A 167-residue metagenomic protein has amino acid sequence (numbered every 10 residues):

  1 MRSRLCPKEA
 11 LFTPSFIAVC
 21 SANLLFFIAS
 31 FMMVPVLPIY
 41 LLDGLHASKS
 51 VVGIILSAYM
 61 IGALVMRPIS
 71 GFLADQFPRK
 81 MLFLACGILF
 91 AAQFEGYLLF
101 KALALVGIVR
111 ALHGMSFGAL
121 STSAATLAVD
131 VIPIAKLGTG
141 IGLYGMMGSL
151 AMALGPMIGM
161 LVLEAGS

Functional and structural regions predicted by a protein language model:
S15-L45, K49-G53: Helix-loop boundary and gating motifs at the non-cytosolic
P38, A151-L163: Small-residue (Gly/Pro/Ala) motifs that create kinks and tight helix-helix packing interfaces
H46, P78, L99-K101: Helix-breaking motifs and short loop linkers at transmembrane-helix boundaries and internal kinks in secondary membrane
M60-P68, M152-A153: Residue-level signature of mid-helix packing/kink "hotspots" within the transmembrane helices of 12-pass Major
M66-P78, L163: Helix-to-loop junctions at the C-terminal end of transmembrane segments in multipass secondary transporters
M81-E95: Structural signature of the two symmetry-related core transmembrane helices
Q93, A104-L112: Paired small-residue
V109-M146: Cytoplasmic helix-loop-helix junction between adjacent transmembrane helices in 12-TM secondary transporters
